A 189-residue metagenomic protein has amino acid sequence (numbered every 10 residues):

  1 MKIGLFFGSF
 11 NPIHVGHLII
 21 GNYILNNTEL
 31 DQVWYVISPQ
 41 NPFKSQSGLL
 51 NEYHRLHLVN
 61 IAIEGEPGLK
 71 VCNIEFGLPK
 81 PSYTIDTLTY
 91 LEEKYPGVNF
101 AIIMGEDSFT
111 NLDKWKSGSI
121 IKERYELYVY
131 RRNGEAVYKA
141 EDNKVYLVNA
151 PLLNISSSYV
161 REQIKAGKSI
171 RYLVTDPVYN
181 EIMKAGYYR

Functional and structural regions predicted by a protein language model:
M1-R189: Nucleotidyltransferase catalytic core that binds NTPs
